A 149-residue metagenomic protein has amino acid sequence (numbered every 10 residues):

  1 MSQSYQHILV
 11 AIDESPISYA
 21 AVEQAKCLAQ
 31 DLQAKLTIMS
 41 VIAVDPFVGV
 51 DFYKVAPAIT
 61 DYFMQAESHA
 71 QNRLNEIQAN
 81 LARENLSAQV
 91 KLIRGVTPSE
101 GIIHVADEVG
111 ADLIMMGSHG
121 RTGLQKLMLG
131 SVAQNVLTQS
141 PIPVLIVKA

Functional and structural regions predicted by a protein language model:
M1-Q3, E76-I114: Structural beta-alpha unit
S2-P57, N80, E84-Q89: Small/aliphatic-rich secondary-structure junction motif
A21, A70-R73, P98: Hydrophobic alpha-helical membrane-association signature
A21, V48-D51, E100-I103, K126-M128: Short, well-ordered secondary-structure micro-motifs
C27, H104-A149: Gly/Ser-rich helix-loop-strand patches that form or flank binding pockets for ribonucleotide-derived cofactors
S40, L92-R94, K148: Residue-level recognition of beta-strand->loop/alpha-helix junctions
P57-N72: A short acidic, glycine-rich active-site loop that binds or catalyzes chemistry on phosphate/adenosine moieties
